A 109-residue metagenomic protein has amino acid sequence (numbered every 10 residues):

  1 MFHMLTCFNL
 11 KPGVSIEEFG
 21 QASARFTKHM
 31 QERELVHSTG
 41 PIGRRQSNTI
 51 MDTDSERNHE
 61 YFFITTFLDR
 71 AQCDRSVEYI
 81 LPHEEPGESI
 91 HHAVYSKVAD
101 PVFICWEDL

Functional and structural regions predicted by a protein language model:
F2-N9, F62-I64: Active-site-flanking beta-strand signature of metal-NTP-handling nucleotidyl enzymes and homologous cyclase-like
L10, S15-E17, E84-P86: Charged, amphipathic alpha-helical segments and their flanking helix caps
G13-F19, A71-R75: Short, conserved charged micro-motifs
R25-H37, D52-E60, I64-F103, L109: An amphipathic, aromatic/His-enriched active-site/gating alpha helix that lines ligand/cofactor pockets
R44-D52: Carbohydrate-binding/catalytic loop surfaces
